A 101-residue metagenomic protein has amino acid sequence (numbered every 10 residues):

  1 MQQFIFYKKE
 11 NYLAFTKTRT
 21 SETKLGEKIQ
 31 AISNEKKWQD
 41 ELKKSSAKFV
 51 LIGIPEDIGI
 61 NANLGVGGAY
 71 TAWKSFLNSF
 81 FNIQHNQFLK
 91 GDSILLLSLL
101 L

Functional and structural regions predicted by a protein language model:
Q2-L101: Metal-dependent C-N hydrolase catalytic cores
